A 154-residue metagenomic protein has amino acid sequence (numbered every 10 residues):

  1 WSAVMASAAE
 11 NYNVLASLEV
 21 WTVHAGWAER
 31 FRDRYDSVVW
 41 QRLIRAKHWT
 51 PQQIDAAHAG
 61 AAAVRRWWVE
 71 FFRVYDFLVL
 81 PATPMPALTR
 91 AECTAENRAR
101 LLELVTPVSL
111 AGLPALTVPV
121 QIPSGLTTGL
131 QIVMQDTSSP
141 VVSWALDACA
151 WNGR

Functional and structural regions predicted by a protein language model:
W1-V4: Acidic-enriched catalytic cores of C-N bond-cleaving enzymes acting on peptides and small amides
A8-G60, P119-G129: Short helix-loop capping/hinge segments that flank enzyme active sites or metal/cofactor-binding pockets
W49-R154: Glycine-rich, small-residue loops and helix-cap segments that act as flexible hinges at active-site edges
